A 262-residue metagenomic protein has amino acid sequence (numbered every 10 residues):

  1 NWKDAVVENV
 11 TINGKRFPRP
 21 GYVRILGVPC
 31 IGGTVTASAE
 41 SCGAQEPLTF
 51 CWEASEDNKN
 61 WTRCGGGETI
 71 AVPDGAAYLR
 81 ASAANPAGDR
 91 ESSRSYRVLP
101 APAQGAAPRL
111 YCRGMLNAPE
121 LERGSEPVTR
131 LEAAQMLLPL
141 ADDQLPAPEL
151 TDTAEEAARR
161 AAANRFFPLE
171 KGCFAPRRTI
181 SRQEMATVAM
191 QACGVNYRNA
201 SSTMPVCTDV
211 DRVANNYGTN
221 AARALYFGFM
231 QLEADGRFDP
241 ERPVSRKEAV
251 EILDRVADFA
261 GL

Functional and structural regions predicted by a protein language model:
N1-L99: Ser/Thr/Pro/Gly-rich low-complexity disordered regions
V6-R16, E248-L262: A recurrent domain-boundary module in secreted/ectodomain proteins
R97-A186, Q191-G218, Q231-R246, R255-L262: Feature responds to low-complexity, polar/acidic, surface-exposed segments characteristic of secreted/exported proteins
